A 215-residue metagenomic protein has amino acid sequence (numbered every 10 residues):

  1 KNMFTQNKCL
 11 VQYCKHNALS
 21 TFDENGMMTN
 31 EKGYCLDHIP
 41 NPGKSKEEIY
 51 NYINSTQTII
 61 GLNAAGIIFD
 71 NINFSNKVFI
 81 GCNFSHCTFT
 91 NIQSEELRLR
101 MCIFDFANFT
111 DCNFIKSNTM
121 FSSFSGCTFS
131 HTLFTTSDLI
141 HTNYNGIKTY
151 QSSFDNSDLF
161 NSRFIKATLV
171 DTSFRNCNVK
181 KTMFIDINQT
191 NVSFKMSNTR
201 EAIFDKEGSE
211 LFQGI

Functional and structural regions predicted by a protein language model:
N2-T29, K46-I215: Tandem repeat scaffolds
G26-I39: Cysteine-rich micro-motifs
P42-K44: Short, charged/polar, Gly/Pro-enriched secondary-structure boundary elements
